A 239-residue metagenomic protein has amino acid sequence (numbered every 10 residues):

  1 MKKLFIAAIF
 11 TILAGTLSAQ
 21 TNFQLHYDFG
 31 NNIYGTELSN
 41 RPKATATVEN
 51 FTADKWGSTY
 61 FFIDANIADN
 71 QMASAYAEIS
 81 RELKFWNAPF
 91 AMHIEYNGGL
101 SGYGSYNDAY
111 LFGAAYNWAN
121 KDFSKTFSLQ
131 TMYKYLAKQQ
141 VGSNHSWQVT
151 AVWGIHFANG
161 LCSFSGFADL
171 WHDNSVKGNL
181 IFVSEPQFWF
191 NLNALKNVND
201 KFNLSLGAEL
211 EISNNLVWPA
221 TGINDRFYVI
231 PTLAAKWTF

Functional and structural regions predicted by a protein language model:
M1-T21: Bacterial Sec-dependent N-terminal signal peptides
A19-A68: Short glycine/proline- and aromatic-enriched beta-strand/turn motifs that initiate or cap beta-hairpins
Q20, W56-S58, E82-H93, A119-S128 (+2 more regions): Short loop/turn motifs that connect adjacent beta-strands in outer-membrane beta-barrel proteins
Y27-N31, D54, A65-D69, Y96-L100 (+4 more regions): Transmembrane beta-strands of outer-membrane beta-barrel pores
N40-P42, N66-S74, L100-A109, L136-H145 (+2 more regions): Solvent-exposed loop/turn segments connecting transmembrane beta-strands in outer-membrane beta-barrel proteins
V48, A77-I79, F112-Y116, V149-W153 (+2 more regions): Membrane-embedded beta-strands of outer-membrane beta-barrel proteins, especially the hydrophobic/small aromatic
L136-S205, E211-N215, W237-F239: Outer-membrane beta-barrel transmembrane domain signature
F227-F239: Outer-membrane beta-barrel "beta-signal"
